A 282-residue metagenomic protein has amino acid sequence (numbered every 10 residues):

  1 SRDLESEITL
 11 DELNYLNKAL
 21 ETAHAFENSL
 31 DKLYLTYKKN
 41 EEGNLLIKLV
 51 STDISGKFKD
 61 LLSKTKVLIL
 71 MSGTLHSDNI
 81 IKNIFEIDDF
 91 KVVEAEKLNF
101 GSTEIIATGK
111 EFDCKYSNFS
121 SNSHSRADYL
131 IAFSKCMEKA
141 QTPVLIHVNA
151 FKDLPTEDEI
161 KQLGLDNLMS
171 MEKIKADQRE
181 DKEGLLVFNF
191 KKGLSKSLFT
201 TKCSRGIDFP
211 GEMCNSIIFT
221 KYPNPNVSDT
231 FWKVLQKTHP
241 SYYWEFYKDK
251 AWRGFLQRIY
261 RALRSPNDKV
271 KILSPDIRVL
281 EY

Functional and structural regions predicted by a protein language model:
S1-Y282: ASCE RecA-like P-loop NTPase motor cores that couple ATP hydrolysis to mechanical translocation on nucleic acids
